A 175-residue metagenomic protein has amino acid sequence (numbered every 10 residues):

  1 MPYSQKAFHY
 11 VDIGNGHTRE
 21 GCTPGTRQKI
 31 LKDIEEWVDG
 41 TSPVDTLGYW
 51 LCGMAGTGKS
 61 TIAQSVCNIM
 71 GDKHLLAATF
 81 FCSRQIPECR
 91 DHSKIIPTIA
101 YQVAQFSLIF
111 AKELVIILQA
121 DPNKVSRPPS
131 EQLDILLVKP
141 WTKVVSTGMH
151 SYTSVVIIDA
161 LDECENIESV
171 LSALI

Functional and structural regions predicted by a protein language model:
M1-I175: Conserved NB-ARC/NACHT P-loop NTPase core of NLR-like innate immune receptors
